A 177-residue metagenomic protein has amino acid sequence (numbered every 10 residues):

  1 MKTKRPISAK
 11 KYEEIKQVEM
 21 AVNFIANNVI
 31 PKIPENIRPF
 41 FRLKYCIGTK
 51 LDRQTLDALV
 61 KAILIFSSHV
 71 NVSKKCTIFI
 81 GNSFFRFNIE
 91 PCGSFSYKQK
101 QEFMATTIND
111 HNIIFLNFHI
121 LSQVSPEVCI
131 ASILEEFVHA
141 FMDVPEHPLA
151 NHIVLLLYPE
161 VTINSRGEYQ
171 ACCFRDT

Functional and structural regions predicted by a protein language model:
M1-Q99: A metal-dependent hydrolase signature that marks the N-terminal structural subdomain at the beginning of catalytic folds
C46, H119, A140: Short, flexible active-site loop motifs that bind/organize anionic cofactors or intermediates
I63, I78, I114-L116, I133: Hydrophobic beta-strand residues in large extracellular and virion-surface proteins
I65-S68, H139, L156-E160: A generic structural signal for well-ordered alpha-helical segments enriched in polar/charged residues
R86-P126, D143, N151-L155: Active-site scaffold of zinc-dependent metalloenzymes
A131-D143: Active-site recognition of the HExxH zinc-binding catalytic motif
V144-T177: Post-HExxH zinc-binding segment in Zn-dependent metallohydrolases
